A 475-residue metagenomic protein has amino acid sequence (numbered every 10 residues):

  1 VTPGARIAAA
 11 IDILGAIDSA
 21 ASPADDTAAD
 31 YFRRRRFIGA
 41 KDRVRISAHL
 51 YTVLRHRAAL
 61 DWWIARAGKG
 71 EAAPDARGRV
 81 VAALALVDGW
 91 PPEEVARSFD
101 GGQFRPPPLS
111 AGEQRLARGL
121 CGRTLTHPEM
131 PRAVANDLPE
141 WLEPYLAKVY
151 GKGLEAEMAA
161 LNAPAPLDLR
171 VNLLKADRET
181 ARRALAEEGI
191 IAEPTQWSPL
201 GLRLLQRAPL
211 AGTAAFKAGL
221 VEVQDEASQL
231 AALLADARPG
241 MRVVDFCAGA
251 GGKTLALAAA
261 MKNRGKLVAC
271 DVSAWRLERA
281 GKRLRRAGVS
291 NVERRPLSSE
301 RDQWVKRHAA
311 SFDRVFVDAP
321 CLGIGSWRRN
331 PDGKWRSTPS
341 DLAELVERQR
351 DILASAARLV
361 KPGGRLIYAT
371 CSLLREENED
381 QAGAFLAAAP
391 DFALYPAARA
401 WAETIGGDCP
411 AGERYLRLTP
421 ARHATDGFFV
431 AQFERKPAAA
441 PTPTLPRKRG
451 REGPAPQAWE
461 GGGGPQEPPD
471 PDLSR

Functional and structural regions predicted by a protein language model:
V1-A211: Class I Rossmann-like S-adenosyl-L-methionine
E179-P441: Rossmann-like S-adenosyl-L-methionine
K361, P468-P469: D/E-rich low-complexity acidic segments and tails
T444-P446: Serine/threonine-rich, low-complexity intrinsically disordered segments
G450-E452: Glycine-biased, low-complexity coil/linker segments
G462-P465: Compositionally biased, low-complexity flexible segments
P471-L473: Short, intrinsically disordered C-terminal tails of secreted or membrane-associated proteins
